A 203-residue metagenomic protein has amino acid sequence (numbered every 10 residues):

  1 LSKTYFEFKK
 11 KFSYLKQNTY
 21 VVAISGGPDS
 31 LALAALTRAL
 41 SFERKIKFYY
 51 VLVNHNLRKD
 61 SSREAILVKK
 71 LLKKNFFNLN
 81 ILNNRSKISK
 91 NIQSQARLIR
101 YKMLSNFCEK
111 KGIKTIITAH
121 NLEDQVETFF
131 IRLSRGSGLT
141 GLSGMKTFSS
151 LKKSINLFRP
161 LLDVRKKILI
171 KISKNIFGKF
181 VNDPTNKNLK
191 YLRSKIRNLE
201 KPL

Functional and structural regions predicted by a protein language model:
L1-L199: Core alpha/beta nucleotide-donor-binding catalytic domains of modification enzymes
